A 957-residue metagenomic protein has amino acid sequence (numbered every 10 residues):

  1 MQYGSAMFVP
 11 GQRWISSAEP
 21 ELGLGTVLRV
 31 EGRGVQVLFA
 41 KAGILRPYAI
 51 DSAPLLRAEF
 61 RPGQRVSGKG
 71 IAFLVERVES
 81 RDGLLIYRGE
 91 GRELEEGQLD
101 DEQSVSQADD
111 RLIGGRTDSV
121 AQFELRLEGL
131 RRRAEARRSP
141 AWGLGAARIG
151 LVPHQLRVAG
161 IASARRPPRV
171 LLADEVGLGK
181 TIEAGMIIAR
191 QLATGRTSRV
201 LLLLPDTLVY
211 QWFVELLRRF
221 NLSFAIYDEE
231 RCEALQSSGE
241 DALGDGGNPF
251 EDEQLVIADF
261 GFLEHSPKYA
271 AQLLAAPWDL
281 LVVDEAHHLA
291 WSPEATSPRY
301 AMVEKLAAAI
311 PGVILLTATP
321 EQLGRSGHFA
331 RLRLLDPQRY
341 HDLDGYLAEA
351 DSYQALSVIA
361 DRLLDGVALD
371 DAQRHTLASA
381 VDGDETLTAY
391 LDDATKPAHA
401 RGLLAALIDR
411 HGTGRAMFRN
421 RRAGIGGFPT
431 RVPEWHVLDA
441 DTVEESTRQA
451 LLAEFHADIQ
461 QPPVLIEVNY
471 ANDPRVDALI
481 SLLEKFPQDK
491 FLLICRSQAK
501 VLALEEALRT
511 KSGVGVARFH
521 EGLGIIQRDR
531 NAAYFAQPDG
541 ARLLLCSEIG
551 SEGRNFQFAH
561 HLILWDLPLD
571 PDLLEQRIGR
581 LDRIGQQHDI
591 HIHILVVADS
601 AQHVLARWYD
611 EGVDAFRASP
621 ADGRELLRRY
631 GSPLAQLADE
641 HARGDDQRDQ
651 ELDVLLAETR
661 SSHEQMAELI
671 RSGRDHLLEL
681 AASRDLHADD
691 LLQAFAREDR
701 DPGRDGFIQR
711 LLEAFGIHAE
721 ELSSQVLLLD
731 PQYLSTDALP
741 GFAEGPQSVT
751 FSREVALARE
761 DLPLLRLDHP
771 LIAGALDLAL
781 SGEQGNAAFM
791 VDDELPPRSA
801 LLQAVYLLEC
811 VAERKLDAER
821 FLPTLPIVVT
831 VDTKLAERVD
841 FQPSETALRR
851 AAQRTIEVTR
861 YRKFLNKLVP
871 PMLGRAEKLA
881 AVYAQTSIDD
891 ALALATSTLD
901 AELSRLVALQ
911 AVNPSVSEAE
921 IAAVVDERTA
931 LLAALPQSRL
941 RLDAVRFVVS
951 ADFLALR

Functional and structural regions predicted by a protein language model:
Q2-G143, G150, R157, R165-R169 (+1 more regions): Accessory nucleic-acid engagement/destabilization modules that flank
L56, D371-H399, A416, N420-P487 (+8 more regions): Charged, non-catalytic accessory extensions
Q103-L112, T117-A121, A134-I149, H154-Q155 (+9 more regions): SF2 helicase/translocase NTPase motor core, specifically the RecA-like lobe 1 inter-motif segment between Walker
P167-I187: Walker A/P-loop
S198-P205, D489-S497: Conserved RecA-like ASCE P-loop NTPase motor core of nucleic-acid helicases/translocases
I310-G324: Conserved helicase ATPase motor motifs in RecA-like P-loop NTPase domains
E548-Q587, A598-D599: Conserved RecA-like helicase motor core of SF1/SF2 enzymes
D572-E575, R583-S661: A conserved SF2-helicase RecA2
